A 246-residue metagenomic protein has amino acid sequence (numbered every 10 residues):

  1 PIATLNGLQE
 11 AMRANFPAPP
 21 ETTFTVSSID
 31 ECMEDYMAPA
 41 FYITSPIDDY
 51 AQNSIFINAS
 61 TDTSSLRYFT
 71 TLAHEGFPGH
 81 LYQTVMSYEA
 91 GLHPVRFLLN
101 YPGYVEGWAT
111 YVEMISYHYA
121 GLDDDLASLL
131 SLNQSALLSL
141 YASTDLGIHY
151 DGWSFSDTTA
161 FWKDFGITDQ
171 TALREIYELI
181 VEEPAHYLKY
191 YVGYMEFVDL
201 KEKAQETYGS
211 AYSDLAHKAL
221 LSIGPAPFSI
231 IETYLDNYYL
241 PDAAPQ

Functional and structural regions predicted by a protein language model:
P1-Q246: Long, His/Glu/Asp-enriched segments that create or flank divalent metal/ion-associated functional microenvironments
